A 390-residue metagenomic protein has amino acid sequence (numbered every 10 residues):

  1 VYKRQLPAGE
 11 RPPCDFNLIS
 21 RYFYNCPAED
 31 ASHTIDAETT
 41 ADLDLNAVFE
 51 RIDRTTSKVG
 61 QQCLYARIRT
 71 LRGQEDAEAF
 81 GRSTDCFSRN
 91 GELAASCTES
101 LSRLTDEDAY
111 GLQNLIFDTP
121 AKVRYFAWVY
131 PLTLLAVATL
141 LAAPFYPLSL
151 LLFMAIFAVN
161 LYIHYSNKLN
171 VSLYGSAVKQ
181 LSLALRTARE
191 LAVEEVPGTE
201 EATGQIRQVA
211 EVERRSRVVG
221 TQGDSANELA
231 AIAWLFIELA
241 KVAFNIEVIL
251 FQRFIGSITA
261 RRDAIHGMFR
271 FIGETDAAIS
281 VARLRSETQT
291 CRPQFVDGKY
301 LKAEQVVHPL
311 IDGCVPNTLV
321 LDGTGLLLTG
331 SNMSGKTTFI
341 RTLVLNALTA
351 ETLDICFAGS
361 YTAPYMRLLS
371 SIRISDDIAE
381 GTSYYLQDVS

Functional and structural regions predicted by a protein language model:
K3-S331, F339-V344, A350-L368: Alpha-helical coupling/stalk and coiled-coil linker elements that connect catalytic or binding modules and transmit
K179, Q387-S390: A general alpha-helical scaffold signature found inside nucleotide-binding enzyme cores
S370-D388: Flexible beta-alpha connector loops of hexameric P-loop NTPases
